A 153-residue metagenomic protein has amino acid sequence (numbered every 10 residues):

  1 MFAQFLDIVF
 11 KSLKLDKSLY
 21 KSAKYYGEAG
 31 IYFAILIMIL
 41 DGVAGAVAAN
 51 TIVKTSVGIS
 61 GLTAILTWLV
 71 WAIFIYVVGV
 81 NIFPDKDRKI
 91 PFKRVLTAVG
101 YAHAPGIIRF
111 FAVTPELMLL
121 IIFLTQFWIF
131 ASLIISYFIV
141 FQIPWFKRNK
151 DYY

Functional and structural regions predicted by a protein language model:
M1-K93: Selected alpha-helical membrane-embedding segments in polytopic membrane proteins
Y76, V80-Y153: Hydrophobic alpha-helical transmembrane segments and adjacent short intramembrane/lumenal linkers of inner/organellar
